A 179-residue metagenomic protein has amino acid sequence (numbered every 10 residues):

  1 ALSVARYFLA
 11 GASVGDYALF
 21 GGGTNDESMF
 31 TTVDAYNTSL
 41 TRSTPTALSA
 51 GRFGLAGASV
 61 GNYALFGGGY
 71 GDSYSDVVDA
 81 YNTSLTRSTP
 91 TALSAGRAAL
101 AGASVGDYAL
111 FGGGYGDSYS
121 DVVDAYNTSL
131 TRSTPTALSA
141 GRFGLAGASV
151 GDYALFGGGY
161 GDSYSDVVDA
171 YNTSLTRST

Functional and structural regions predicted by a protein language model:
A1-T179: Kelch-like beta-propeller repeat domains
